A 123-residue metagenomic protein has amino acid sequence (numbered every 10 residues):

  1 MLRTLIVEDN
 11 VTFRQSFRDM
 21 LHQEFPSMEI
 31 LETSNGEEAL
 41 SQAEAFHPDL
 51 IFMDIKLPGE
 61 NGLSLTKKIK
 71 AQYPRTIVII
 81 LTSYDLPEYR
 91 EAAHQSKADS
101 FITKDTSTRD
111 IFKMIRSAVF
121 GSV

Functional and structural regions predicted by a protein language model:
E8: Conserved acidic carboxylate
V11-L31: Two-component/phosphorelay signaling modules centered on CheY-like receiver
E32-L50: Acidic, metal-coordinating helix/loop segments flanking the phosphotransfer/catalytic sites of two-component signaling
N35, N61-S64: Acidic catalytic/metal-coordinating carboxylates
D54, T82: Active-site residues of response regulator receiver
P58, L86: The feature encodes the CheY-like receiver
L63-Y73: Short amphipathic alpha-helix used as the core "switch/output" element in two-component signaling
